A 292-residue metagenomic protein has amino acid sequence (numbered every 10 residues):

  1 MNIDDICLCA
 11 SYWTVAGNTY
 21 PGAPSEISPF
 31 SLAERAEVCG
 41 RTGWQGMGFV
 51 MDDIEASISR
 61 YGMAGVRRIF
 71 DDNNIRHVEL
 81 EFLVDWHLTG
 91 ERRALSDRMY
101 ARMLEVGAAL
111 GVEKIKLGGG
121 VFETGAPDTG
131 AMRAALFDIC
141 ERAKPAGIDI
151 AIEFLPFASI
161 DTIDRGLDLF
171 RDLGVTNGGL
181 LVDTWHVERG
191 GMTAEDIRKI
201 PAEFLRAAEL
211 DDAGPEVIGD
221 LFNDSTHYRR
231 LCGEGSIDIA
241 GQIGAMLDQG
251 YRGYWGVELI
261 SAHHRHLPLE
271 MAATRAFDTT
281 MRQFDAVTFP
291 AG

Functional and structural regions predicted by a protein language model:
M1-A109, K144, V175-G179, A202-L205 (+1 more regions): N-terminal pre-domain/capping segments
I3-D5, G22, G46-M47, H77-V78 (+2 more regions): Acidic/histidine-rich catalytic cores of soluble enzymes
C9-W13, G48-D52, V78-L83, I115-G118 (+4 more regions): A cross-family glycoside hydrolase active-site/sugar-binding cleft signature
E26-S28, V50-G62, D85-L95, V121-G130 (+4 more regions): Acidic-and-aromatic substrate-binding clefts and catalytic sites of carbohydrate-active enzymes
L32, M63, S96-M103, T129-M132 (+5 more regions): Aromatic/hydrophobic pocket-lining residues that form the small-molecule binding cavity in soluble enzyme cores
G62-N73, A135-A143, D196, G241-A245: Catalytic-core regions built around general acid/base machinery
G107-P127, A146, A151-L155: Active-site groove signature of glycoside hydrolases
E234-D248: A short, acidic, amphipathic alpha-helical segment used as a generic capping/interface helix at domain edges
